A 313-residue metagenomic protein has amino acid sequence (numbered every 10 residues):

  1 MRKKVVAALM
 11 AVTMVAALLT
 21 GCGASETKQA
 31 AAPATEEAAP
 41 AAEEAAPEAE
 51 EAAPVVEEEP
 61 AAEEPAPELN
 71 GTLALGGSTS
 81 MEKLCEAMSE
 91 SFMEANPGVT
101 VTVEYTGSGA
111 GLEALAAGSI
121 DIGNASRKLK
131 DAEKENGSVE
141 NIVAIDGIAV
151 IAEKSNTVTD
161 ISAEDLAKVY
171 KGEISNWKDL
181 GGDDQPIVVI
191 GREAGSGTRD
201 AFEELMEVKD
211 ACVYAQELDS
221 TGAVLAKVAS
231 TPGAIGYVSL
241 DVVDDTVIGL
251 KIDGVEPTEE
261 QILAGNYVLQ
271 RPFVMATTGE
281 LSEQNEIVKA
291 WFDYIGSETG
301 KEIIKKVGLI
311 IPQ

Functional and structural regions predicted by a protein language model:
M1-A8: Positively charged n-region of N-terminal signal peptides that target proteins for export
A11-T13: Repetitive helical segments and hydrophobic/amphipathic motifs
A17-G21: C-terminal motif of bacterial Sec signal peptides marking the signal peptidase cleavage site
G23-P33, P40, P47, A53-V55 (+1 more regions): Exported/periplasmic ABC-transporter solute-binding proteins
